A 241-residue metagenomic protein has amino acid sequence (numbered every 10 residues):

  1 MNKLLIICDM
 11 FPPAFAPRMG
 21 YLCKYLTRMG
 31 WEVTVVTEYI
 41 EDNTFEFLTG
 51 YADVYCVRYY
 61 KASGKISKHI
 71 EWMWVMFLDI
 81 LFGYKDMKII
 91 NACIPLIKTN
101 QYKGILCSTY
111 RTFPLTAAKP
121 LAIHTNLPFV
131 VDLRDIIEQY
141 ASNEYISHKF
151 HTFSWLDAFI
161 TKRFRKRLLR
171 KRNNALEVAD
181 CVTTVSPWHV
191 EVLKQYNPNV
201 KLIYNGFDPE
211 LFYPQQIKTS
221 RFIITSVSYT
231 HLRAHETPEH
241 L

Functional and structural regions predicted by a protein language model:
M1-Y59, C181: N-terminal subdomain of nucleotide-sugar transferases
K3, T219-I224: Charged active-site motifs of nucleotide-sugar-dependent glycosyltransferases
V35-I97: A conserved catalytic-core segment of Leloir-type glycosyltransferases
L81-I90, I105-T125, V131-Y145: An aromatic- and histidine-rich active-site surface loop
F113-T116, P120-H124, I137-Y140, T152-V182: Membrane-proximal helix-turn-helix segments that form the acceptor-binding/catalytic region of lipid-linked
W188, G206: Carbohydrate-associated surface elements
K194, F207-R221: Acidic anion/phosphate-binding donor-loop and adjacent secondary structure in glycosyltransferase catalytic cores
T230-T237: Conserved small/polar residues in nucleotide/adenosyl-binding loops
